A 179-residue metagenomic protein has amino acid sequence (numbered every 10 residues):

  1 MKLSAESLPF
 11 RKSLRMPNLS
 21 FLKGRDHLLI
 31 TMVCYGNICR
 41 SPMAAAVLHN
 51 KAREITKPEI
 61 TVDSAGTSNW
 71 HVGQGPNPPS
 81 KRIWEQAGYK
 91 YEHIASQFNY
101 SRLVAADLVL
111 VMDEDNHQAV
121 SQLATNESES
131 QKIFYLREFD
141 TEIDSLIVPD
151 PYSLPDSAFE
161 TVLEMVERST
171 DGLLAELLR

Functional and structural regions predicted by a protein language model:
K2-F21, L108, E114, Q118-R179: Phosphate-binding/catalytic loops
A5-A106, A175-R179: Conserved active-site segments centered on acidic
S41, D113-E114: Helix N-cap/beta->alpha junction signal
N50, S64, Q86, M112 (+2 more regions): Generic detector of well-ordered secondary structure
W70-Q74, M112, T141: Acidic pyrophosphate-coordinating catalytic loop
